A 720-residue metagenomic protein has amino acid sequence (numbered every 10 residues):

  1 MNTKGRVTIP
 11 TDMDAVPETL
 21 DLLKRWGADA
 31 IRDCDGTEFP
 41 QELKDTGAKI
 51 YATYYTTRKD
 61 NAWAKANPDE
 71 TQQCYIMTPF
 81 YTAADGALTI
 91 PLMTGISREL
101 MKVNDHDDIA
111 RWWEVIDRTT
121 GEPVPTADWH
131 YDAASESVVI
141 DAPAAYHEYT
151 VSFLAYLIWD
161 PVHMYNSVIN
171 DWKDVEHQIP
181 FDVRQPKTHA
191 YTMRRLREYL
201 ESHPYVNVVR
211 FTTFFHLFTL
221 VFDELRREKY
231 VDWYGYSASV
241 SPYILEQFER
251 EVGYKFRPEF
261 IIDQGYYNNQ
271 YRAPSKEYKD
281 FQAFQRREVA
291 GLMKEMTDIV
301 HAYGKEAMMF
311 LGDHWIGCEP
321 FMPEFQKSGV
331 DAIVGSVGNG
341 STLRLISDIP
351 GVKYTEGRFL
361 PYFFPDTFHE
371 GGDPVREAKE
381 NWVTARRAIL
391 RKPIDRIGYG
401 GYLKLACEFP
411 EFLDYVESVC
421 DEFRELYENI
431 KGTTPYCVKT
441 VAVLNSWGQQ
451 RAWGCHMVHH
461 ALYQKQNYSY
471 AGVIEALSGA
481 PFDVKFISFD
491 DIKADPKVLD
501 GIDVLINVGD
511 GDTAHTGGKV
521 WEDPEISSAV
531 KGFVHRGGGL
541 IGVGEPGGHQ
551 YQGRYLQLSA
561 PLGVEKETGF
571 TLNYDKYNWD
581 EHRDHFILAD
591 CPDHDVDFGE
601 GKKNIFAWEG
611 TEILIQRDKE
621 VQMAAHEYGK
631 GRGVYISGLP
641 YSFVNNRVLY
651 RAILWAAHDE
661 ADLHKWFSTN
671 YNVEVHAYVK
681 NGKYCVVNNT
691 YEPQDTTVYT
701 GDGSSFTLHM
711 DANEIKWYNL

Functional and structural regions predicted by a protein language model:
N2-R58, A62-S97: Noncatalytic N-terminal accessory/assembly modules of large enzymes
G5-D12, A28-C34, E99, I169-A190 (+9 more regions): The substrate-binding groove and active-site-proximal loops of carbohydrate-active enzymes, especially glycoside
T8-K49, R195-T212, A332-I333, T384-I394 (+2 more regions): Catalytic domains of carbohydrate-active enzymes, especially glycoside hydrolases
L43, A62-A64, L196-R197, N207-F214 (+12 more regions): Hydrophobic targeting/anchoring helices
P68-K327, L345, K431: Polysaccharide-binding and catalytic clefts of secreted carbohydrate-active enzymes
L220-D223, Y230, K404-V438, S478 (+6 more regions): Extracellular ligand-binding/catalytic regions of CAZymes and related secreted enzymes and adhesion modules
A461-F486: Short helix-loop-beta junction
G517-H594: A glycine-rich, often tryptophan-bearing local segment used as a flexible ligand/cofactor-contacting loop or short
